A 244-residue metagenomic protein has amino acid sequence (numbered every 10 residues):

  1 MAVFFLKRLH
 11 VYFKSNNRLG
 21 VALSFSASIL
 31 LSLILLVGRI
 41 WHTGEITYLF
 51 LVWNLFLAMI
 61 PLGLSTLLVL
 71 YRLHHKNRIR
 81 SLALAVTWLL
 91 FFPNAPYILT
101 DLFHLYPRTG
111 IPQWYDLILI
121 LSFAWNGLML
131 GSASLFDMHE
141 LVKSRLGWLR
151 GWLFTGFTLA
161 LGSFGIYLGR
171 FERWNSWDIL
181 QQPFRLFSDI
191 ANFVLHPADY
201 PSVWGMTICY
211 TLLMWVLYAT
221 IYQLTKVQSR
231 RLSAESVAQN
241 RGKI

Functional and structural regions predicted by a protein language model:
L9-A27: N-terminal membrane topogenic signal
K14-N16, V69-R80, E140-R150: Membrane-interface helix-boundary motifs at transmembrane edges
V37-L49, L68-H74: Short, hydrophobic transmembrane alpha-helix segments
N54-L70: Central hydrophobic cores of alpha-helical transmembrane segments in multi-pass inner-membrane proteins across all
A85-L90, F154-R173: Hydrophobic alpha-helical membrane-insertion segments
L119-G131, F193-V216: Hydrophobic alpha-helical transmembrane segments
M129-V142, T207-R231: Transmembrane alpha-helical segments in integral membrane proteins
D178-P201: Short, membrane-exposed interhelical loops at transmembrane-helix boundaries
